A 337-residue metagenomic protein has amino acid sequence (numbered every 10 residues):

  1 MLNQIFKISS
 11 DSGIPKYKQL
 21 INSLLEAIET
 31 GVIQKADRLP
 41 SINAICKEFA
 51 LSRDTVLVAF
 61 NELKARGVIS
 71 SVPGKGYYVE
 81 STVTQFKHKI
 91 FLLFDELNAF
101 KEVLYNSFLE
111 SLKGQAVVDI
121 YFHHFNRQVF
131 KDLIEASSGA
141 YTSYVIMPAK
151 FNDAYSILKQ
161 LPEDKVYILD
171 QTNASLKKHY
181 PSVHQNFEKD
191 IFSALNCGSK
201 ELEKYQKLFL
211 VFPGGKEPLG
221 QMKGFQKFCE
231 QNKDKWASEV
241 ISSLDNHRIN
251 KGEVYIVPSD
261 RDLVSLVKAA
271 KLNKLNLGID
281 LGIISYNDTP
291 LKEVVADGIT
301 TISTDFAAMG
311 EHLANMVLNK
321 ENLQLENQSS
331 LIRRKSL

Functional and structural regions predicted by a protein language model:
M1-K47: Extreme N-terminal segment that seeds HTH/winged-HTH DNA-binding domains in transcriptional regulators
Q34-S71: N-terminal helix-turn-helix
I42, R66, Y77-E135, Y141: Amphipathic helical "hinge" segments at domain boundaries
F91-L92, A140-A149, L208-P213, K251-S259 (+1 more regions): Periplasmic-binding protein-like
K150-K189, N287-D297: Flexible loop/hinge segments that line or gate small-molecule binding clefts
T172-F209, L263, S303-N322: Hydrophobic alpha-helical segments within soluble ligand-binding/sensing domains
F192-Q231, L325-L337: An alpha-beta-alpha
K251, R261-L337: Flexible loop/turn connectors
